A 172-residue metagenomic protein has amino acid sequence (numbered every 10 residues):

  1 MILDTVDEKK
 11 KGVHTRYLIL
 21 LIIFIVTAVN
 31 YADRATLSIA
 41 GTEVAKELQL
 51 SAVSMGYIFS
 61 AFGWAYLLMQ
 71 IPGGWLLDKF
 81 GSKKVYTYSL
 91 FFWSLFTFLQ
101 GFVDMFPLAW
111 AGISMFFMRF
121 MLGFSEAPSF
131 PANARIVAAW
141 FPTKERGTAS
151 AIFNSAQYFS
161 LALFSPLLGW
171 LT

Functional and structural regions predicted by a protein language model:
L18-A52: Extracytoplasmic
A35, G63-I71, A127, L161-A162: Residue-level signature of mid-helix packing/kink "hotspots" within the transmembrane helices of 12-pass Major
S38-L68, G112-I113: Extracellular/periplasmic helix-loop-helix junction of adjacent transmembrane segments in MFS-like secondary
V44-A45, L76-L77, L168-T172: Interfacial helix-cap and linker-helix signal at transmembrane-aqueous boundaries of multi-pass secondary transporters
F91-A109: C-terminal ends and interior cores of transmembrane alpha-helices in multi-pass membrane transporters/permeases
M118-A156: Cytoplasmic helix-loop-helix junction between adjacent transmembrane helices in 12-TM secondary transporters
T148-P166, T172: Glycine-rich segments within core transmembrane alpha-helices of 12-TM secondary carriers
